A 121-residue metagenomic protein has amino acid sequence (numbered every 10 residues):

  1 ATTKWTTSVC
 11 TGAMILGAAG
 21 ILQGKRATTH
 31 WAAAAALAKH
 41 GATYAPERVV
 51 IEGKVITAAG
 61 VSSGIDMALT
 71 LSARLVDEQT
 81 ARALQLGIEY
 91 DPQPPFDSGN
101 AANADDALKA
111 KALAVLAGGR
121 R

Functional and structural regions predicted by a protein language model:
A1-R121: Active-site-adjacent pocket-lining segments in enzyme domains
